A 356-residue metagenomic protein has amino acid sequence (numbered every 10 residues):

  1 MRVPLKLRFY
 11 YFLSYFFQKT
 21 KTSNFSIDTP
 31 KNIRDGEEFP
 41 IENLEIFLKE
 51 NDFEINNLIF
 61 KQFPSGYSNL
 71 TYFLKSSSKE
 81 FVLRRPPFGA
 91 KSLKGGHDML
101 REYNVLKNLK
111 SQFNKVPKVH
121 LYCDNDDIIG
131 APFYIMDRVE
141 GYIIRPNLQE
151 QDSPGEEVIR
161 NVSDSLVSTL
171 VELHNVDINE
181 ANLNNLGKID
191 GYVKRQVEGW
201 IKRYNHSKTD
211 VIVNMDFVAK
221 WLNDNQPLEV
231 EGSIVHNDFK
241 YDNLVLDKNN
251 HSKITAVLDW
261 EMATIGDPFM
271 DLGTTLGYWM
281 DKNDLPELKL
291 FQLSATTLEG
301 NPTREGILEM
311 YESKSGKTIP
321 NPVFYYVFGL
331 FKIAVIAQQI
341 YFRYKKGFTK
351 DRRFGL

Functional and structural regions predicted by a protein language model:
M1-F25: N-terminal mitochondrial targeting presequence
K21-E54: Juxta-kinase regulatory segment immediately upstream of eukaryotic protein kinase catalytic domains
N32-R34, L290-I319, V335-L356: ATP/Mg2+ or Mg2+-diphosphate-binding catalytic cores that bind nucleotide phosphates or diphosphates via glycine-rich
L58-I234, K248-S252: ATP-binding pocket architecture of kinase catalytic cores
I234-H236, Y241: Catalytic-loop of the protein kinase fold
L244-L246: Hydrophobic residue at the +6 position relative to the catalytic HRD Asp in the kinase catalytic loop
L258-A263: Activation of the activation-loop gatekeeper triad in protein kinase-fold domains
D271-K289: C-lobe/activation-segment region of protein kinase-like
